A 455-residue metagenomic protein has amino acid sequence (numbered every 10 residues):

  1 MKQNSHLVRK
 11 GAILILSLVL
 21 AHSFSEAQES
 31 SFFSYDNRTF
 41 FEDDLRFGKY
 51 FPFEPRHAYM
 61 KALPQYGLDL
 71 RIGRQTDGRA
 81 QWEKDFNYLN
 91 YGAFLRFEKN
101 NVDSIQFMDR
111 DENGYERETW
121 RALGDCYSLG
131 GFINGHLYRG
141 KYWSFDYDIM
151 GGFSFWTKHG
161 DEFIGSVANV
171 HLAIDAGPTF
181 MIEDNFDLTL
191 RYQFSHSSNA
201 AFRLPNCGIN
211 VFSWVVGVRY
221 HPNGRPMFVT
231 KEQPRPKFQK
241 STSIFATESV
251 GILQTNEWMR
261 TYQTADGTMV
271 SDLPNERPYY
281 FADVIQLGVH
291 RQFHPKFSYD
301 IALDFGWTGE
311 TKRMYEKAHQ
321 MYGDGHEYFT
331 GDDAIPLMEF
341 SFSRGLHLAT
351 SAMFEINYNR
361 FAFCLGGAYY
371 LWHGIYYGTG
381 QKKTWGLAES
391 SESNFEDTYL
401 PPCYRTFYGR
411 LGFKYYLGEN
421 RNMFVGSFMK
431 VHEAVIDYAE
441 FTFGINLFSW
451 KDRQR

Functional and structural regions predicted by a protein language model:
Q28-R38, D77-L89, Y138-F145, I182-F186 (+4 more regions): Short loop/turn motifs that connect adjacent beta-strands in outer-membrane beta-barrel proteins
N37, A62-L68, N87, L123-L129 (+9 more regions): Residues that define the transmembrane beta-barrel architecture of outer-membrane proteins
T39-D43, L89-A93, F145-I149, L172 (+9 more regions): Transmembrane beta-strands of outer-membrane beta-barrel proteins
L45-F51, R74, L95-N101, G151-H159 (+8 more regions): Transmembrane beta-strands of outer-membrane beta-barrel pores
K49-D69, Q106-T119, Q254-Q286: Surface-exposed strand-loop-strand hairpins of Gram-negative outer-membrane beta-barrel proteins
F53-A58, S104-R110, K158-E162, A200-C207 (+5 more regions): Outer-membrane beta-barrel translocator domains and adjoining extracellular loop/strand segments of Gram-negative
L68-R74, L129-L137, I149-F153, I174-F180 (+9 more regions): Residues on the lipid-exposed face of transmembrane beta-strands in outer-membrane beta-barrel proteins
L70, N210-K231, I436-R455: Outer-membrane beta-barrel "beta-signal"
